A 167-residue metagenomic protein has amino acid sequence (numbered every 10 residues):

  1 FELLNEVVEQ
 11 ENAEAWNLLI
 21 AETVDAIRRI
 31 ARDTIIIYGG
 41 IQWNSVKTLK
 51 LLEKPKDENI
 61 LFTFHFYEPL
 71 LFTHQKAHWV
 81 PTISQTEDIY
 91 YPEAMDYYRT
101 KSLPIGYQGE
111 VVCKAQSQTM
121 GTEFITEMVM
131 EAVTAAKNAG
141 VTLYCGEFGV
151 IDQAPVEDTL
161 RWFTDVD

Functional and structural regions predicted by a protein language model:
F1-T119, M130-V150: Active-site region of glycoside hydrolase catalytic domains
E123-I125: Alpha-helical scaffold elements lining the catalytic groove of polysaccharide deacetylases
V141-D167: C-terminal/domain-terminus segments
